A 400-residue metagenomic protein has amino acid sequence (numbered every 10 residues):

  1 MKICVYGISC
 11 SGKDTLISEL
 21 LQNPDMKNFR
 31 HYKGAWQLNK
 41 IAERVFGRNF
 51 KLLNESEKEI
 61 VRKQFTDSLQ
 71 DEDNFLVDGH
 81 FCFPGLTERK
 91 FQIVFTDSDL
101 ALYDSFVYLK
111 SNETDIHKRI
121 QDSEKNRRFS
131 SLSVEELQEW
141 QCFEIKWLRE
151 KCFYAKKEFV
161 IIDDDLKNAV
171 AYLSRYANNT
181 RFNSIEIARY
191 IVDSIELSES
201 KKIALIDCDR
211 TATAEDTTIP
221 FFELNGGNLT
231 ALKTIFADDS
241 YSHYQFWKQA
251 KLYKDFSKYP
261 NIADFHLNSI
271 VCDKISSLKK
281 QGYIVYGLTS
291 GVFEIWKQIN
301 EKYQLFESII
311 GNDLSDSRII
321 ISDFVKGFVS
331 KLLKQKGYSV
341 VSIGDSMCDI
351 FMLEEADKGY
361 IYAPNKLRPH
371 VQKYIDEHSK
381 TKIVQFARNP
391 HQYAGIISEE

Functional and structural regions predicted by a protein language model:
M1, V134-C208, I219, E223-N228 (+1 more regions): Non-catalytic pre-domain segments flanking phosphatase-related domains
S9: The conserved Walker
G12: Conserved glycine(s) of the Walker
L16: Hydrophobic positions on the alpha1 helix immediately C-terminal to the Walker A/P-loop
R30-R89: ATP-dependent small-molecule kinase phosphotransfer cores that center on conserved nucleotide phosphate-binding segments
G79-S123: ATP-dependent NMP and nucleoside kinases share a basic, alpha-helical "lid"
E186-S317: Alpha-helical substrate-recognition element adjacent to the catalytic core
E215, Y338-K382: Acidic, Mg2+-coordinating phosphoryl-transfer loop and its flanking beta/alpha structural elements, shared across
